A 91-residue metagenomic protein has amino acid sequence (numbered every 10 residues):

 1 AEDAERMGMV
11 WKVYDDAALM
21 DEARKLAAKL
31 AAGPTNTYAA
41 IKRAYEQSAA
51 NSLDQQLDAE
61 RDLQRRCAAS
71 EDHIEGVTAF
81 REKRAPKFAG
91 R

Functional and structural regions predicted by a protein language model:
A1, V10-D58, R65-E71, F88-R91: C-terminal long alpha-helix characteristic of the crotonase
A4, I41, F80: Terminal peptide-recognition signature
M7-G8, K83: Structural motif
L63-Q64, E75-T78: Low-complexity, intrinsically disordered Gly/Pro/Thr-rich segments
T78-R91: Terminal low-complexity tails and localization/encapsulation signals of metabolic enzymes
